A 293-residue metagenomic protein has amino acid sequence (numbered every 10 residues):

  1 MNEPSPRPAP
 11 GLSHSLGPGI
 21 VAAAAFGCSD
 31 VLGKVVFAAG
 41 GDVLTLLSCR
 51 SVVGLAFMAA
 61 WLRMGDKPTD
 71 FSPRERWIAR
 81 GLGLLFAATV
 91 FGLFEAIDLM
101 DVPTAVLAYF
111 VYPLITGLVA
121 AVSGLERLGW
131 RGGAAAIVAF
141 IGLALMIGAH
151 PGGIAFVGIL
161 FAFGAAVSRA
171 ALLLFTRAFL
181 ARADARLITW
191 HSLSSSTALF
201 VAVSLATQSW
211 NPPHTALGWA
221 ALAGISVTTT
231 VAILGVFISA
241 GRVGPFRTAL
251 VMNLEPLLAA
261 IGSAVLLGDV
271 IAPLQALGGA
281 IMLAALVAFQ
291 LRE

Functional and structural regions predicted by a protein language model:
M1-A24, L55-G81, F94, G124-G133 (+5 more regions): Membrane-interface interhelical linkers
M1-C49, L84, A88, G92 (+1 more regions): Glycine-/small-residue-enriched transmembrane alpha-helix faces in small-molecule transporters and effluxers
A23, A105-V111, F175-A198, T229-V265: Helix-helix packing/entry segments at the starts of transmembrane helices
G27, V31, A59, G83 (+10 more regions): Hydrophobic/small/kink-forming positions within alpha-helical transmembrane segments of polytopic membrane proteins
V31-V43, D98, A144-V157, S204-L222 (+1 more regions): Membrane-interface helix termini and inter-helical loops of multi-pass transporters
V36, L46, R50, A96 (+7 more regions): Hydrophobic/aromatic residues within transmembrane alpha-helices of multi-pass small-molecule transporters
F57, L62-G65, L93, V111-A134 (+1 more regions): C-terminal transmembrane-helix exit sites in multi-pass transporters
M58, F86, V119, L128-G148 (+4 more regions): Hydrophobic transmembrane alpha-helices of multi-pass small-molecule transport proteins
